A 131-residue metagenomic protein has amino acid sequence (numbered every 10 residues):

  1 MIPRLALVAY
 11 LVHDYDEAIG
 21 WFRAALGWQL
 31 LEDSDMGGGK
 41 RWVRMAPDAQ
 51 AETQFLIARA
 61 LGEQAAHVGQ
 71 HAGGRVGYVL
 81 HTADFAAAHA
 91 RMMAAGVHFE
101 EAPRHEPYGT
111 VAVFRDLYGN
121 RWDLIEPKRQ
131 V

Functional and structural regions predicted by a protein language model:
M1-L7, Q29-H81, A87-L117, I125-V131: Vicinal oxygen chelate
V12-Y15: Conserved beta-strand-loop-alpha-helix junction that forms the acyl-donor binding cleft
E17-A18, A87: Short Gly/charged-rich anion-binding patches and loops
A18-R23, M92, G119: Conserved active-site tyrosine of GNAT-family acetyltransferases
